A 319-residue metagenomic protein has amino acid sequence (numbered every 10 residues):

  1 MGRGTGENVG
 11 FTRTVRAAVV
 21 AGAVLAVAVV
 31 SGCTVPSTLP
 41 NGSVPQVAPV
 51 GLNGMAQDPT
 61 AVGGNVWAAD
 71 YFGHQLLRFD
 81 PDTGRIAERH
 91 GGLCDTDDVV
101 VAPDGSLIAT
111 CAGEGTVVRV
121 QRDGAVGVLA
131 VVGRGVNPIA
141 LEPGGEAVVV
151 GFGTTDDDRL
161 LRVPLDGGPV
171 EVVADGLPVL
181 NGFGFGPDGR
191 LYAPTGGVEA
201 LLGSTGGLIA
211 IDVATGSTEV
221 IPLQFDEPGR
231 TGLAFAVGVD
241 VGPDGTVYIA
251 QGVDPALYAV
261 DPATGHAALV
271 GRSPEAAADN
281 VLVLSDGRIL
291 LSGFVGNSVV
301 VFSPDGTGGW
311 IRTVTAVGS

Functional and structural regions predicted by a protein language model:
T5-T38: Secretory targeting and sorting signals
L39-V47, R85-H90, G124-A130, P169-D175 (+3 more regions): A short beta-strand motif characteristic of beta-propeller blades
P45-G64, G92-D104, V132-R159, G176-A200 (+4 more regions): Beta-rich, blade/repeat-based domains predominating in secreted/periplasmic proteins but also intracellular
A68-A69, A109-T110, V149-V150, A193 (+2 more regions): Conserved beta-strand element within WD40/beta-propeller blades
Y71-F72, A112-G113, G153-D158, E199-G206 (+2 more regions): Short, solvent-exposed loop/turn segments at conserved positions within beta-propeller repeat blades
Q75-L77, G115-R119, D158-R162, G206-A210 (+2 more regions): A short loop-to-beta-strand structural motif that recurs across blades of beta-propeller domains
D80-G84, V120-A125, V163-G168, D212-G216 (+2 more regions): Short loop/turn segments that connect beta-strands within beta-propeller blades
N280-S319: Blade-level signature of beta-propeller repeat domains, shared across WD40, Kelch, NHL, RCC1 and BNR/Asp-box propellers
